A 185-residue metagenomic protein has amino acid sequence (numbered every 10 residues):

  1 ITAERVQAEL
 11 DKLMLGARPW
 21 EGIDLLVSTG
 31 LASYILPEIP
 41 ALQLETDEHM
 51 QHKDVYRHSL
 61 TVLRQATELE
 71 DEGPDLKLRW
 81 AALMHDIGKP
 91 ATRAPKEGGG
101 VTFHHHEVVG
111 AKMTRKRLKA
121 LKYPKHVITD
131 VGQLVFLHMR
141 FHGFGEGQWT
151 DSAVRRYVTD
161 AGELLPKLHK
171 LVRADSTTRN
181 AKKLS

Functional and structural regions predicted by a protein language model:
I1-L83, I87-H105, V109-H126, F141: Glycine- and charge-enriched loop/helix tracts that form the active or gating conduit in phosphate/cation-handling
E45-D54, Y123-L184: Histidine/acidic-rich helix-loop-helix segments that form or flank divalent-metal centers in metalloenzyme catalytic
